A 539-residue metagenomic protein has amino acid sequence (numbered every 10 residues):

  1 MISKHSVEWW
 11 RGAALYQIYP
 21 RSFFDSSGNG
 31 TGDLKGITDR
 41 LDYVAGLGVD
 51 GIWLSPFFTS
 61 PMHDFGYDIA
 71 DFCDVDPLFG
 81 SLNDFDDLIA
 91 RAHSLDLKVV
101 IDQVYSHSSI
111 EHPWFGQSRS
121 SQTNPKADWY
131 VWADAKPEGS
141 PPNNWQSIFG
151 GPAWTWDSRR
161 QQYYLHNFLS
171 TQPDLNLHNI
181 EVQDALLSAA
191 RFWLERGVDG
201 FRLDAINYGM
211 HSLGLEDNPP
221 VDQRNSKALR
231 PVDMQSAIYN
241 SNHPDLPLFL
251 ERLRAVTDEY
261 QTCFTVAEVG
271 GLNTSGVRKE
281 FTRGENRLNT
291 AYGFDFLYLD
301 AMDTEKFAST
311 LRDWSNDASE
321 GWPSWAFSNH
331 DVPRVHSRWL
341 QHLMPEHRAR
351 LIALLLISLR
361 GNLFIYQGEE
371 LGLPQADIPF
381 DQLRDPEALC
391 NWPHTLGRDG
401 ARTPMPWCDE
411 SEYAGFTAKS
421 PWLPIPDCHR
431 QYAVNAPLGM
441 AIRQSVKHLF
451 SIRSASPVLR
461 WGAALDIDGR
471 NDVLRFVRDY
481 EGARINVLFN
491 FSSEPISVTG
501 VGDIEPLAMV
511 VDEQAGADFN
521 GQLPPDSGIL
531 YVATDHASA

Functional and structural regions predicted by a protein language model:
I2-R191, E195, Y208-L272, M405: Acidic/aromatic-lined carbohydrate-recognition and catalytic surfaces of CAZymes acting on diverse glycans
W9-R11, G214, P219-Y239, L248-E251 (+9 more regions): Loop/helix patches that line or flank the sugar-binding groove of alpha-linked glycan CAZymes
S27, S60-D64, H107-W114, G209-S212 (+6 more regions): Short catalytic/ligand-binding loop motif for oxyanion handling, primarily in non-cytosolic enzymes, centered on
I52, F201-L203: Hydrophobic residues within beta-strands of alpha/beta enzymes
E494-E513: Beta-strand-rich binding/interaction modules
A517-A539: C-terminal beta-strand-rich structural cap/linker in extracellular carbohydrate-active enzymes
